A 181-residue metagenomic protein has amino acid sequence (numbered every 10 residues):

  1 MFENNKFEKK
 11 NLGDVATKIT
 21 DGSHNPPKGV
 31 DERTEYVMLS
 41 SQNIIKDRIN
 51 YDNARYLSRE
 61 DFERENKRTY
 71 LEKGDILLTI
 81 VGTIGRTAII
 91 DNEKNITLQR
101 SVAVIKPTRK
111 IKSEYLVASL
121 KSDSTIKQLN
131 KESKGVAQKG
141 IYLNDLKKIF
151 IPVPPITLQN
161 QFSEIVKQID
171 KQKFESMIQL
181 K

Functional and structural regions predicted by a protein language model:
M1-S23, K148, P152-K181: Non-catalytic DNA-recognition/assembly elements of restriction-modification systems
N5-D47, N66: Low-complexity, Lys/Gly-biased intrinsically disordered segments
D21, S40-S41, E60-K121: A short beta-sheet element
S23, I80, I96-A103, I111-E114 (+1 more regions): A short glycine-rich beta-alpha junction/loop motif
N43-L57, N92: Short, basic/aromatic beta-hairpin or loop at an interaction surface
T125-L129: Periplasmic-binding protein-like
